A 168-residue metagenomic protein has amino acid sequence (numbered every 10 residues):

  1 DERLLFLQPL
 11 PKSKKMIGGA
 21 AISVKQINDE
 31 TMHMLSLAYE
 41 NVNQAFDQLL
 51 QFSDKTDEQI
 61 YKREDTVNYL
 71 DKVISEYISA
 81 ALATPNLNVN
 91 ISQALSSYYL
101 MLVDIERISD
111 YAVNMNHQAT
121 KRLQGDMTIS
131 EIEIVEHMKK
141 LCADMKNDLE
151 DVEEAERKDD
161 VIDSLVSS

Functional and structural regions predicted by a protein language model:
D1-S168: Cytosolic, long alpha-helical scaffolding segments
